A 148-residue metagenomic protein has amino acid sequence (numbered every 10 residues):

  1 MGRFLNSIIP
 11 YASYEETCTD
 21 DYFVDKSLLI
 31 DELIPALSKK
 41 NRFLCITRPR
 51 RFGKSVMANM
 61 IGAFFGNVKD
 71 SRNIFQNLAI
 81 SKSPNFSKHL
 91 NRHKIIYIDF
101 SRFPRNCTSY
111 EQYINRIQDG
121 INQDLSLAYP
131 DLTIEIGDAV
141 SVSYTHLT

Functional and structural regions predicted by a protein language model:
I9-D31: N-terminal pre-Walker A segment at the start of P-loop NTPase domains
I34-N41: Phosphate-binding P-loop
I46: Hydrophobic anchor at the beta1->P-loop junction of P-loop NTPases
R50: The conserved Walker
K54: Conserved lysine of the Walker
F64-N73: Post-Walker A helix-loop "phosphate-sensing" segment adjacent to the P-loop in P-loop NTPases
F75-S126: P-loop NTPase motor core
T145-T148: Conserved small/polar residues in nucleotide/adenosyl-binding loops
